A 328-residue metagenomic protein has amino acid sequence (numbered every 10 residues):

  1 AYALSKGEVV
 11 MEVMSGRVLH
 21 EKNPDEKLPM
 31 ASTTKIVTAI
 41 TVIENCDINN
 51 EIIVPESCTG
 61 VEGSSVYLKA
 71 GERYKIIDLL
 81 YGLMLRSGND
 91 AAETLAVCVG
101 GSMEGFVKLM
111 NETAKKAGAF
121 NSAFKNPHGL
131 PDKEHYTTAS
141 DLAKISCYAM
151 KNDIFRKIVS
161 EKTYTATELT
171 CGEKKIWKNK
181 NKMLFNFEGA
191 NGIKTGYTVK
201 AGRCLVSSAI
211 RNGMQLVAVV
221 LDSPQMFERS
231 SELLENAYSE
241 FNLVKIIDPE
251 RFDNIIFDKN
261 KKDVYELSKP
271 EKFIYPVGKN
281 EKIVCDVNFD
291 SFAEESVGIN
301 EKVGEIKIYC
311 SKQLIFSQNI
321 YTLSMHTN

Functional and structural regions predicted by a protein language model:
A1-D153, K157: Active-site-adjacent loops and short helices of periplasmic peptidoglycan-processing enzymes
A119-F120, P131-Y136, S140-N328: Domain-terminus/edge residues, biased toward the C-terminal soluble/receptor-binding domains of extracytoplasmic
